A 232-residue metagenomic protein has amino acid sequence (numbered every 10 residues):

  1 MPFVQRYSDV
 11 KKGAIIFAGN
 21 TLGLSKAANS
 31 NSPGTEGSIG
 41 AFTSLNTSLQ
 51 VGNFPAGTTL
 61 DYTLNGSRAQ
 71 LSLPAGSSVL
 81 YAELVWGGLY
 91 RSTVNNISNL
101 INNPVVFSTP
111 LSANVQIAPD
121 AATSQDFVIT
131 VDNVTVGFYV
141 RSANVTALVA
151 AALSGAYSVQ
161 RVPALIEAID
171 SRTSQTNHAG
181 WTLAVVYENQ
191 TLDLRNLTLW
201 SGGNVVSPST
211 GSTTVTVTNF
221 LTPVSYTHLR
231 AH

Functional and structural regions predicted by a protein language model:
M1-A27, L194-L199: Boundary/junction segments of secreted and surface-exposed precursor proteins
S32-E83, T214-V215: A short beta-strand-loop element at or near the start of a globular domain
G66-R68, V79-Y81, L100-P104, S154-A156 (+2 more regions): Extracellular structured ligand-interaction cores
R68-S78, A147-V149, Y187, V215-Y226: Extracellular and analogous surface-interaction loops
G88-I97: Extended, low-complexity, turn-rich repeat/linker tracts enriched in Gly/Pro/Ser/Thr and Asp/Glu that occur
P104-S174: Cysteine-clustered segments with highest specificity for TGF-beta superfamily mature ligands
E167-V205: Exposed low-complexity, polar/acidic, P/S/T/G-rich flexible segments that act as propeptides, protease-susceptible
T227-H232: Conserved small/polar residues in nucleotide/adenosyl-binding loops
